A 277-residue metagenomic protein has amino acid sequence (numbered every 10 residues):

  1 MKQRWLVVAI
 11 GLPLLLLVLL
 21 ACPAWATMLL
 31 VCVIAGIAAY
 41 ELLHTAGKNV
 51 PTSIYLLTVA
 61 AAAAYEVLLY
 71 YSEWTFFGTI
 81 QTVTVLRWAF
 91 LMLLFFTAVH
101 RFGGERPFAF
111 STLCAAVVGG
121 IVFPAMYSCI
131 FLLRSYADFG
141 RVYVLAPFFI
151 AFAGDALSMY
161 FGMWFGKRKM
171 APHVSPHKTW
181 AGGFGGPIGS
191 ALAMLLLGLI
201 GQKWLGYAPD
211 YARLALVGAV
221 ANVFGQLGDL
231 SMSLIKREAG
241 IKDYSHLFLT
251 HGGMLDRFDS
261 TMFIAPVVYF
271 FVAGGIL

Functional and structural regions predicted by a protein language model:
M1-A219: Membrane-embedded alpha-helical bundles of polytopic integral membrane proteins
V7, S158-M159, K178-S190, G225-G228 (+2 more regions): Alpha-helical transmembrane segments that form the membrane-embedded catalytic/substrate-binding core of multi-pass
I37, A151-F152, N222-Q226, L249 (+1 more regions): Short alpha-helical catalytic segment bearing the HExxH-like zincin motif of zinc-dependent metalloproteases
G162-W164, L234-G240, M262, V267: Re-entrant/interfacial helical elements at transmembrane boundaries that shape and gate the permeation pathway
S175, A221, S233, D243-H246: Exposed boundary/loop context
G206-Y211, H251-G253, F258, L277: Short, conserved aromatic-histidine micro-motifs
R237-S260: Interfacial loop-to-transmembrane junctions
F270-L277: Juxtamembrane boundary at the C-terminal end of a transmembrane helix
